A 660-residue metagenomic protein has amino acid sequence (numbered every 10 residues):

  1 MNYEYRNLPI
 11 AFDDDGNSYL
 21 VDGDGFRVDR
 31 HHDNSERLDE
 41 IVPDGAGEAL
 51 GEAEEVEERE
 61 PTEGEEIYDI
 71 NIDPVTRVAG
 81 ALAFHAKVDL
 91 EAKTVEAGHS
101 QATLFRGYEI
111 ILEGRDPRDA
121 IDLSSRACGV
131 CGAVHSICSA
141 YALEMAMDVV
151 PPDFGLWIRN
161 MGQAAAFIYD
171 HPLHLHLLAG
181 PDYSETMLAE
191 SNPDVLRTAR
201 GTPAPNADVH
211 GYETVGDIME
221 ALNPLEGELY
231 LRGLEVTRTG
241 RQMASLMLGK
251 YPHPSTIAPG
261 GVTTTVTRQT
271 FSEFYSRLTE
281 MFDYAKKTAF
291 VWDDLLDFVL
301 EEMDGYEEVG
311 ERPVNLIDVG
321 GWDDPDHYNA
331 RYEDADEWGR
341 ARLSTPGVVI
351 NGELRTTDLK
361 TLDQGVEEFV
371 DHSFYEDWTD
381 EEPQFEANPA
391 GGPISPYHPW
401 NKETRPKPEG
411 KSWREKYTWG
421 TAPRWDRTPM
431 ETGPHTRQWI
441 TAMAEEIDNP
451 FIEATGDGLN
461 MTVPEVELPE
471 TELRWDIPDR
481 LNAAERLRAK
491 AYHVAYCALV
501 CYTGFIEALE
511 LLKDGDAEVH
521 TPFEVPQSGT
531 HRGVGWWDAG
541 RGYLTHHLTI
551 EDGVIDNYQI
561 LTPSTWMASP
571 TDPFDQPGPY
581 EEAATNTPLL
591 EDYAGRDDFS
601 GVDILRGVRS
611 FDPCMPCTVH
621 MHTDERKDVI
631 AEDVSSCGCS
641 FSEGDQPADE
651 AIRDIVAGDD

Functional and structural regions predicted by a protein language model:
N2-D660: Metal/cofactor-centered catalytic core regions of large enzymes
